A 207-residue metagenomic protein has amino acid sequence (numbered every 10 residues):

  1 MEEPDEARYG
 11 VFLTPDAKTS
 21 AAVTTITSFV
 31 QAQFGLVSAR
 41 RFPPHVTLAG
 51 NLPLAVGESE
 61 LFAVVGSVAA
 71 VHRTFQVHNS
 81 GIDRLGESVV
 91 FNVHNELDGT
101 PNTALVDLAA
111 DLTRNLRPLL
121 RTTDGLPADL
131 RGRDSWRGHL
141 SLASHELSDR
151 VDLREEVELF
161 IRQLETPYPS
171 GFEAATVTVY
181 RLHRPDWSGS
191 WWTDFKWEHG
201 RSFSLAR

Functional and structural regions predicted by a protein language model:
M1-H78, I82-R84, N92-T176, R184-R207: Basic, often amphipathic N-terminal segments
